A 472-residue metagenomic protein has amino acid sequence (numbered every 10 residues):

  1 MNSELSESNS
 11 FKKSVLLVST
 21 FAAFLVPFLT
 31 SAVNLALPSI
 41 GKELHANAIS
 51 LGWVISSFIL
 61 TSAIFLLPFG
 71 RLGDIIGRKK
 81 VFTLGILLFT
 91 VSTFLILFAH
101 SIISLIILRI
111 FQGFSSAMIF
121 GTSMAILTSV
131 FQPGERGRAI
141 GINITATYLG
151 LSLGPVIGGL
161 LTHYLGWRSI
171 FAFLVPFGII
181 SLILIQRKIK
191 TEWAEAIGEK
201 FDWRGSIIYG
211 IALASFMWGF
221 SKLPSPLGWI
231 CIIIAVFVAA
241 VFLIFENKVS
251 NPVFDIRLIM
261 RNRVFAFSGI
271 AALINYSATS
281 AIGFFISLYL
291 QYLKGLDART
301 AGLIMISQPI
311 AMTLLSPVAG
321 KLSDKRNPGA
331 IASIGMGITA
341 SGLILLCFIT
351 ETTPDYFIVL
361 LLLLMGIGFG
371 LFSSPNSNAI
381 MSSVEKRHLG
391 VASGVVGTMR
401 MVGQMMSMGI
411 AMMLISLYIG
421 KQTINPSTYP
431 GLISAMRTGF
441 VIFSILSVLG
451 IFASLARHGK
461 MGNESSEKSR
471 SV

Functional and structural regions predicted by a protein language model:
M1-F11, R457-V472: Intrinsic disorder in cytosolic terminal tails and internal cytosolic loops of multi-pass membrane transporters
M1-P27, K42: Cytosolic juxtamembrane N-terminal segment immediately preceding the first transmembrane helix of multi-pass
S14-L25, V33-L35, A146, Y164-L165 (+4 more regions): 12-transmembrane solute porter fold
S19, V26, I55-F58, S62 (+11 more regions): Structural signature of transmembrane alpha-helices in multi-pass secondary transporters
A36-I64, S104-I106, R299-L303: Extracellular/periplasmic helix-loop-helix junction of adjacent transmembrane segments in MFS-like secondary
S56-G70, F120-M124, I306-A319: Central cavity-lining transmembrane alpha-helices of secondary-active solute carriers, predominantly the Major
G70-R204: Helix-loop-helix hairpins in multi-pass membrane proteins, especially solute transporters
H163-A271, I304: Hydrophobic transmembrane-helix bundles of small-molecule transporters
